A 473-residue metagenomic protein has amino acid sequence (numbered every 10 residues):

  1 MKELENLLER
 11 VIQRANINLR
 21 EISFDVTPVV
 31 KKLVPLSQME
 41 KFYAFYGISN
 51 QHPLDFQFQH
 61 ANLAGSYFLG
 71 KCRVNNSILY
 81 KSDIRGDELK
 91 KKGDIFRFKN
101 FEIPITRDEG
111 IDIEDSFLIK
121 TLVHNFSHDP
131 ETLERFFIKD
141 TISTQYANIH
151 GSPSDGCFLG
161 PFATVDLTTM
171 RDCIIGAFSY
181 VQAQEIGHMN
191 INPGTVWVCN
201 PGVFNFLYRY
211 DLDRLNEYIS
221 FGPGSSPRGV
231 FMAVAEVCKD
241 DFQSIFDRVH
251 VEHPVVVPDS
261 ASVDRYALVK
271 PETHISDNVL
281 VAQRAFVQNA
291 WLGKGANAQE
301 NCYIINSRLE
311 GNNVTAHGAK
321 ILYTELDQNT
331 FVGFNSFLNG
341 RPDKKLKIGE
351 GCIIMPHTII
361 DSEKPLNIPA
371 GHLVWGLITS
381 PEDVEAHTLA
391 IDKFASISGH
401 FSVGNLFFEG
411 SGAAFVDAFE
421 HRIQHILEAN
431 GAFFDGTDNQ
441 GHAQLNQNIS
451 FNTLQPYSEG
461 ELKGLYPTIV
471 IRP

Functional and structural regions predicted by a protein language model:
M1-E3: Terminal targeting and flexible regions in eukaryotic proteins, enriched in but not limited to LRR-containing proteins
E5-L7: Autoprocessing domains of the Hint superfamily
E9-K31, D83-I138, Q145, I149-S154 (+4 more regions): Glycine-rich hexapeptide-repeat left-handed beta-helix
K31-M39, L69-S77, E114-D115, S262-D264 (+1 more regions): Short low-complexity stretches enriched in small and charged residues
E40-K41, Y46-A64, F68-L69, R73-I78 (+3 more regions): Extracellular beta-rich repeat passengers
Y67-F96, I275-V281, V287-L292: Leucine-rich repeat
G70, E109, V251-H253, R265 (+3 more regions): Short, conserved secondary-structure segments in the cores of folded domains
P258-N289, G293-G295, Q299-E300: Beta-propeller domains
